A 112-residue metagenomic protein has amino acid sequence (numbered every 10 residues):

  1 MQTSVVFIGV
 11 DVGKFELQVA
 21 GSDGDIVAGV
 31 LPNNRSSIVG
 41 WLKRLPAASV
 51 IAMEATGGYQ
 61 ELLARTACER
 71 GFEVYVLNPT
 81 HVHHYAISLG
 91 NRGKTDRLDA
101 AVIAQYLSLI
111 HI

Functional and structural regions predicted by a protein language model:
M1-I110: Phosphate- and other anionic-substrate recognition elements at nucleic-acid/protein interfaces
